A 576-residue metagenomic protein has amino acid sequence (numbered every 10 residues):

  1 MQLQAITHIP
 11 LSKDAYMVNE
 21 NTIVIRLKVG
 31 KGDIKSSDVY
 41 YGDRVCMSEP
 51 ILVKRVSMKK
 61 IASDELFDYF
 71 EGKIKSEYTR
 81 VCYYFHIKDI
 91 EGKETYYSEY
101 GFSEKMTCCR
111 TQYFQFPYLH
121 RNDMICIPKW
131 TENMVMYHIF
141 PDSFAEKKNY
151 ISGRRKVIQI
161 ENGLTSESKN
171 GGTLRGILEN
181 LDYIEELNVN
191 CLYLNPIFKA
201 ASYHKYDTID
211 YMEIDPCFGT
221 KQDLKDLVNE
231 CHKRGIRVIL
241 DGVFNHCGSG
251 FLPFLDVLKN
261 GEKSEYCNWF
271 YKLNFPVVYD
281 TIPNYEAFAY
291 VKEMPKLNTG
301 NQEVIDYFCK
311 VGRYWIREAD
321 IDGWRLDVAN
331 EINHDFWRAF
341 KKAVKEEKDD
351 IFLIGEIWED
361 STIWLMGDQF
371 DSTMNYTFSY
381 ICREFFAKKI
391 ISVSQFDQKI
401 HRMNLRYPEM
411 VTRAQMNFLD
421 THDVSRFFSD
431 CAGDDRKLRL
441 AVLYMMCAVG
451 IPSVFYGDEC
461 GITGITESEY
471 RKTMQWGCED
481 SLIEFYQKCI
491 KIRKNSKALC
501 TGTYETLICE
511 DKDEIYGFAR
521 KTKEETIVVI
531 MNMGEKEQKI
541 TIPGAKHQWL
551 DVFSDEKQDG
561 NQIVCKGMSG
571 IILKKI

Functional and structural regions predicted by a protein language model:
M1-V135, F140, G153-R154, N162-G163 (+4 more regions): Carbohydrate-interacting/catalytic domains
M134, F140-N190, I197-E318, F340-E346 (+1 more regions): Substrate-binding/active-site clefts of carbohydrate-active enzymes
V135-Y137, L192-L194, V238-L240, W324 (+4 more regions): Hydrophobic faces of well-ordered beta-strands that scaffold small-molecule active sites in alpha/beta enzyme cores
D142, M366-S372, R413-D420, S425-D435 (+1 more regions): Aromatic/acidic polysaccharide-binding cleft in carbohydrate-active enzymes
D142-A145, F198-A200, F244-N245, N330-E331 (+6 more regions): Short, solvent-exposed loop/turn segments at secondary-structure junctions
N195, I214, D327, G457: Conserved residues at the C-terminal ends of beta-strands
K205-I214, F288-K292, T377-I381, E467-Q475 (+1 more regions): Short glycine/proline- and charge-enriched loop/turn segments that cap or connect secondary-structure elements
V228-I236, H246, F251-G261, R317 (+4 more regions): Active-site-proximal helices and loops of the catalytic beta/alpha 8
